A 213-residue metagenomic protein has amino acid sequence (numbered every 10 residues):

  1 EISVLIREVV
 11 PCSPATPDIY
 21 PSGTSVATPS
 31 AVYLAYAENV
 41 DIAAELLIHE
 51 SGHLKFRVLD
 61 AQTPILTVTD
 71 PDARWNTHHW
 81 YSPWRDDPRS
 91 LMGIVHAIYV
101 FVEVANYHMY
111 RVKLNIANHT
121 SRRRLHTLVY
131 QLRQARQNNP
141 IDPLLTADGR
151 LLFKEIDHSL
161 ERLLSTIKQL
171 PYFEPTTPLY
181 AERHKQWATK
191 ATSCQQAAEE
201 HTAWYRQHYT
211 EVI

Functional and structural regions predicted by a protein language model:
E1-A27, Y36, V40: Auxiliary, metal-adjacent structural segments of Zn-dependent hydrolase domains
I2-E8, T63-T69, K113-T127: Short, glycine/acidic-rich hinge or "gate" loops at secondary-structure transitions that mediate conformational
C12, M92-G93, N115: Core of folded catalytic or high-affinity ligand/protein-binding domains in predominantly eukaryotic proteins
S30-V58, G93, I98-F101: Conserved catalytic-core segments centered on acid/base and nucleophilic motifs
A37-E45, L54-D87: Post-HEXXH active-site segment of zinc metalloproteases
W84-S90, D142-L145: Acidic, serine/threonine- and proline-rich low-complexity regulatory regions
F101-V112: Well-ordered alpha-helical scaffold segments within catalytic/enzyme domains
R111, I116-I213: Long, compositionally biased intrinsically disordered regions
